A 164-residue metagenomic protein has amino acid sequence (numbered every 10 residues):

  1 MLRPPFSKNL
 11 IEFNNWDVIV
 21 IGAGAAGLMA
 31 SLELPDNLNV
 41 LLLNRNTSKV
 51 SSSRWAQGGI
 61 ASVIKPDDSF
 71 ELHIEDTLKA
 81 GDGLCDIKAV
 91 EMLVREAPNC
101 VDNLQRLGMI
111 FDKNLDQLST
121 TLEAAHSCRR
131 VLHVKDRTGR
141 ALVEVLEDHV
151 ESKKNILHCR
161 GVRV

Functional and structural regions predicted by a protein language model:
M1, N37-V40, Q117, A141: Acidic/proline-rich low-complexity IDRs
M1-P5, I21-A25, H73-I74, S119: A broad, low-specificity signal for short, low-complexity segments enriched in glycine/proline and polar/charged
M1-V18, D36-L38: Extreme N-terminal leader/targeting segments of oxidoreductases
K8-L10, R45-V164: Conserved N-terminal/central alpha/beta ligand/cofactor-binding core
V18-L42: N-terminal Rossmann-like FAD-binding beta1-loop-alpha1 element of flavoenzymes
